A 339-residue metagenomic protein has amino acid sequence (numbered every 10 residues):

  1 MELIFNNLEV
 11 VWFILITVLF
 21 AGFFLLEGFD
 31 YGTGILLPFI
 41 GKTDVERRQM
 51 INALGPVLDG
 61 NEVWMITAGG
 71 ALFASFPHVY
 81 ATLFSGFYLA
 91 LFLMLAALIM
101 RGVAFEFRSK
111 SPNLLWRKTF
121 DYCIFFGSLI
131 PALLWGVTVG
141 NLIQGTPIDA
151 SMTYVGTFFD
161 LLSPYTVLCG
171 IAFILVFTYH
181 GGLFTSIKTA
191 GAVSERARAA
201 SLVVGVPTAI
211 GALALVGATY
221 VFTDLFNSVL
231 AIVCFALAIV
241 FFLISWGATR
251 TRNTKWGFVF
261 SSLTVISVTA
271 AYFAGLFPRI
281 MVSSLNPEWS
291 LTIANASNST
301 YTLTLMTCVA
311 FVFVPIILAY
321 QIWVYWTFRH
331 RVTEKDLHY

Functional and structural regions predicted by a protein language model:
M1, M281-L305: Short, membrane-exposed interhelical loops at transmembrane-helix boundaries
M1-G60, I66-G69: N-terminal signal-anchor module of multipass membrane proteins
M1-I16, F73-Y88, I143-T166, Y220-F226: Helix-coil boundary and interhelical linker segments in multi-pass alpha-helical membrane proteins
T33-P56, A74-P77, E106-K118, Y179-A199 (+5 more regions): Juxtamembrane membrane-water interface segments of multi-pass membrane proteins, especially cytoplasmic-side
V57-S128, D149, D224-V229: Membrane-interface helix-loop-helix modules in multi-pass inner-membrane proteins
F107-T254, A271: Long, contiguous internal "core" modules enriched in hydrophobic/ aromatic residues
L161-V176, S299-I317: Hydrophobic alpha-helical transmembrane segments
I266-E288: Juxtamembrane non-transmembrane "cap" segments at the membrane-aqueous interface of multi-pass membrane proteins
